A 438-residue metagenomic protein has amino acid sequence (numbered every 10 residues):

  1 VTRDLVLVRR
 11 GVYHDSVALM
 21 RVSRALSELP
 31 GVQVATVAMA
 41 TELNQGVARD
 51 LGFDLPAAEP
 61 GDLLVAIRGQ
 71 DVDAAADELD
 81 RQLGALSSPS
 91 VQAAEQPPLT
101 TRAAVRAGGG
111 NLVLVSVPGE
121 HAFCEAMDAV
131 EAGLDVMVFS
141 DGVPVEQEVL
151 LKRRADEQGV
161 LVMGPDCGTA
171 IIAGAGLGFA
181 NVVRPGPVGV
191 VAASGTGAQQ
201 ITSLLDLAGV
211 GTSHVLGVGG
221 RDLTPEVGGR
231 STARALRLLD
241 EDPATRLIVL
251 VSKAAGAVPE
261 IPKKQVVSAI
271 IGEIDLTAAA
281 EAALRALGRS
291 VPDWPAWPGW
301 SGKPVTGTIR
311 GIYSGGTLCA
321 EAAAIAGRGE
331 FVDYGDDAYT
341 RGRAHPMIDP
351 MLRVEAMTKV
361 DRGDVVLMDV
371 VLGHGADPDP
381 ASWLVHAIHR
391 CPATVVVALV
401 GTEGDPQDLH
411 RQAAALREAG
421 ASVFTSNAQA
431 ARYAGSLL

Functional and structural regions predicted by a protein language model:
T2-L438: Catalytic-core regions of core metabolic enzymes, especially those transforming organic acids/acyl-group intermediates
